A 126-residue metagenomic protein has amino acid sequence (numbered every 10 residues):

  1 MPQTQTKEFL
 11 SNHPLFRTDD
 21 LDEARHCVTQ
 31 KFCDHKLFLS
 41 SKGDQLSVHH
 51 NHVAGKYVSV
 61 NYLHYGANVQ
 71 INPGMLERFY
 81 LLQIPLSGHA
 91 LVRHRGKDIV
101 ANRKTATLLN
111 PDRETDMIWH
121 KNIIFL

Functional and structural regions predicted by a protein language model:
M1-K56: A short, N-terminal "cap"/entry segment at the start of jelly-roll beta-barrel domains of the cupin/DSBH fold
Q45-L126: N-terminal regulatory/effector-sensing and dimerization cores that precede helix-turn-helix DNA-binding domains
